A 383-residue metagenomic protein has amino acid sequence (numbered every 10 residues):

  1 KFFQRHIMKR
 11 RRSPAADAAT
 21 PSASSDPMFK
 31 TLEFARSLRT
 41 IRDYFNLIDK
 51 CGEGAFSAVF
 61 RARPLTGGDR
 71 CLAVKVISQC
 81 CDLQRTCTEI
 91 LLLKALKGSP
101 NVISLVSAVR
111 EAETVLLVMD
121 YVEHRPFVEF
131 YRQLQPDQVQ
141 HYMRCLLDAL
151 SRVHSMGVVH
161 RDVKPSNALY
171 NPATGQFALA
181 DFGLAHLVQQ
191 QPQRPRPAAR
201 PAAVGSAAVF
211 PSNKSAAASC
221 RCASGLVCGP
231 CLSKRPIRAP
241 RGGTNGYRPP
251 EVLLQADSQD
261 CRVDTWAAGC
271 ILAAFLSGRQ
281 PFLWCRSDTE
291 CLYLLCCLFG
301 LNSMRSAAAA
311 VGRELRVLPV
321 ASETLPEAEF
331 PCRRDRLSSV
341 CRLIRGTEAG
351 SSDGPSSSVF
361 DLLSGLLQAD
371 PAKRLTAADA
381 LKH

Functional and structural regions predicted by a protein language model:
F3-T40, I48: Juxta-kinase regulatory segment immediately upstream of eukaryotic protein kinase catalytic domains
A58: Conserved N-lobe ATP-binding subsite of Hanks-type protein kinase domains, especially the beta3 VAIK lysine
V76-K97: Conserved N-lobe beta3->alphaC-helix segment of eukaryotic protein kinase catalytic domains
G98-S107: Conserved HxN/HPN-centered segment at the entrance to the catalytic loop of eukaryotic protein kinase-like domains
A112-R125: Conserved short submotifs of the Hanks-type protein kinase catalytic core that shape the nucleotide-binding pocket
Y142-M143: Activation segment signature within eukaryotic-like protein kinase domains
H154-Y170: Catalytic-loop of the protein kinase fold
A223-P236, L301-L362: C-terminal lobe substrate-recognition/regulatory segment of protein kinase catalytic domains
